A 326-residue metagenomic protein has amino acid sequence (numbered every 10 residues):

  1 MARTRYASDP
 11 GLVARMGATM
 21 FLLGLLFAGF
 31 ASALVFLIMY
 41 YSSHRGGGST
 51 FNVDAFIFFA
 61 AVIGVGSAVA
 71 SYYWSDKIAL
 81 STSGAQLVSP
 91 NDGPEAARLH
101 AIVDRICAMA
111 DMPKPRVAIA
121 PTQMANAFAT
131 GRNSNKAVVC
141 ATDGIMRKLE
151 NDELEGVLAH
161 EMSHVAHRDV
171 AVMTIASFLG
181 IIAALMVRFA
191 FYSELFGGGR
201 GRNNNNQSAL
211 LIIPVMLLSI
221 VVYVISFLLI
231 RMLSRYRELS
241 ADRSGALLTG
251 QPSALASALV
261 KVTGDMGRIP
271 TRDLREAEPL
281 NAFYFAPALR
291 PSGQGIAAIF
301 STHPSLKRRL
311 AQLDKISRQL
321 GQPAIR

Functional and structural regions predicted by a protein language model:
M1-F128, G180-L239, T249, T263-G267 (+1 more regions): Hydrophobic or amphipathic, alpha-helical segments that drive membrane association/targeting
M1-L12, V139, L158-V165: Cytosolic juxtamembrane N-terminal segments of multi-pass membrane proteins
A2, R243-K261, D265, I269 (+1 more regions): C-terminal capping/extension segments of zinc metalloprotease domains
D76, V103, A141, G156-H164 (+2 more regions): Active-site recognition of the HExxH zinc-binding catalytic motif
A85, A127-N151, R168, R290-P291: Active-site scaffold of zinc-dependent metalloenzymes
V88-N91, D143-G156, L229: Short pre-active-site segment immediately N-terminal to the catalytic Zn-binding motif
P113-P115, Q123, N135-A137, P279-N281: Envelope-exposed proteins and targeting segments
M162-F178, P252-S253: Catalytic Zn2+-binding segment of zinc metalloproteases
